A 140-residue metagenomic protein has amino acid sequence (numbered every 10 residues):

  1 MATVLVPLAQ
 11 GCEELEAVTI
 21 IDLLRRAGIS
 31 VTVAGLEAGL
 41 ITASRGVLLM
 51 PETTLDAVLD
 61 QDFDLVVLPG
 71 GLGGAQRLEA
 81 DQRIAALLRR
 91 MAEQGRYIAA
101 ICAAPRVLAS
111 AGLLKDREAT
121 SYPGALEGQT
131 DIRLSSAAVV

Functional and structural regions predicted by a protein language model:
A2-L8, C12, L23-L36, E52-V140: Active-site-adjacent pocket-lining segments in enzyme domains
T19-I20: Short amphipathic alpha-helix
G39-R45: Membrane-interfacial amphipathic helices and adjacent loop/beta segments that form the lipid-substrate binding surface
R45-T53: Short gly/ser/thr-rich secondary-structure transition/capping motifs
